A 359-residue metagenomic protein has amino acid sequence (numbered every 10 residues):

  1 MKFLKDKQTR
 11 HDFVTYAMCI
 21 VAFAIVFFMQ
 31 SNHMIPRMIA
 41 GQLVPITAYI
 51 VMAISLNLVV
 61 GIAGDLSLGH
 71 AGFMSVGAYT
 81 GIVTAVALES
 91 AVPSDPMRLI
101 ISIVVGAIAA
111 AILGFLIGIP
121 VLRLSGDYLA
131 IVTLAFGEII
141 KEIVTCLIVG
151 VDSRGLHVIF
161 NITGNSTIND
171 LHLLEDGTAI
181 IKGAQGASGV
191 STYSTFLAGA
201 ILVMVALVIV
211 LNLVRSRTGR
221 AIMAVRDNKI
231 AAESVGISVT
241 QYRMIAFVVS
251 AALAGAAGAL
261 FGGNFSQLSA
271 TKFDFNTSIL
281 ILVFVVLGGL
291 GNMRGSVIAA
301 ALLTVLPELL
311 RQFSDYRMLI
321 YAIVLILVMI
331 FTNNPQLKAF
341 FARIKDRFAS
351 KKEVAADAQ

Functional and structural regions predicted by a protein language model:
M1-Q359: Transmembrane alpha-helices and adjacent helix-loop boundaries
